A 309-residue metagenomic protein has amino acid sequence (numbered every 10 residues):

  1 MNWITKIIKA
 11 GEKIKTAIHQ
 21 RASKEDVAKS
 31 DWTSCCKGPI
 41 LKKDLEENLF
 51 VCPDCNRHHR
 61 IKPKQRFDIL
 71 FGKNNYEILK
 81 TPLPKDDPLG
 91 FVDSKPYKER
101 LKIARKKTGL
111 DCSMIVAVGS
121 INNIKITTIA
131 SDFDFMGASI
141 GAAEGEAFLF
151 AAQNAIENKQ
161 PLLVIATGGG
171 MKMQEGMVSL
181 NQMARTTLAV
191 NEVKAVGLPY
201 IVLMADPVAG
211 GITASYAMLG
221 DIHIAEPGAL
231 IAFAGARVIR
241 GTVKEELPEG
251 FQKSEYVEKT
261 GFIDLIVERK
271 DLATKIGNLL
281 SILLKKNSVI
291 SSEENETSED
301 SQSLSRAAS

Functional and structural regions predicted by a protein language model:
M1-L110, V118, L279-S309: Intrinsically disordered, low-complexity segments enriched in small/flexible residues
C35, L101, A130-S139: Short, basic, glycine/proline-bearing loop/turn elements
C52, T128, A155, L163 (+4 more regions): Hydrophobic alpha-helical segments that mediate membrane insertion or helix-helix packing
I103, K107-S113, A138-Q153: Glycine-rich anion/phosphate-binding loops
M114, A130, L163-I165, I201-L203 (+1 more regions): Structural motif
G119-S131, A147-M171: A structural preference for short, pocket-lining loop segments at secondary-structure junctions
F133, I140-L149, I156-E157, G168 (+2 more regions): Conserved mixed alpha/beta catalytic, RNA-binding, or beta-rich assembly cores of soluble enzyme, regulatory
G169-S288: Conserved catalytic cores of soluble enzyme domains, especially glycine-rich substrate-binding beta-alpha loops
